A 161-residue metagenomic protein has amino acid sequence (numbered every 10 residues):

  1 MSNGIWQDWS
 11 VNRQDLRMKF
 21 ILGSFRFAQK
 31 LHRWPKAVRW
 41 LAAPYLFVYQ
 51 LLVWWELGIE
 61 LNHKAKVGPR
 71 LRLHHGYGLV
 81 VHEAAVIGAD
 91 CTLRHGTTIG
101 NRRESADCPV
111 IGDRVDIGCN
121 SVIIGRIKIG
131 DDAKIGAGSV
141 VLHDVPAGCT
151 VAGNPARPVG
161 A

Functional and structural regions predicted by a protein language model:
M1-L57: Terminal amphipathic alpha-helical/low-complexity segments used for targeting or macromolecular assembly
K36, G58-N62, T150: Secondary-structure boundary/capping residues
W55-I59, G100-N101: Short, composition-biased local secondary-structure segments
H63, G68-P69, H74-Y77, H82-E83 (+12 more regions): Left-handed beta-helix
